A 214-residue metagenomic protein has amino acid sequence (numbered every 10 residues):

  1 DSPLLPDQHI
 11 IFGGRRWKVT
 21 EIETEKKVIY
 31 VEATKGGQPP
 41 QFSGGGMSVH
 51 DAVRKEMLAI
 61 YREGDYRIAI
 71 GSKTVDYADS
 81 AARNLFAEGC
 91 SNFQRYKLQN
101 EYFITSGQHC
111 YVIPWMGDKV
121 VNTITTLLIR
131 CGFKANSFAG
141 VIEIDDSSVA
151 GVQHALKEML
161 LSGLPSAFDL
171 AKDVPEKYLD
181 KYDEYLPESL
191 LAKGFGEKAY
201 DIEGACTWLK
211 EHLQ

Functional and structural regions predicted by a protein language model:
D1-Q214: C-terminal effector modules of nucleic-acid-centric enzymes and ribosome-associated factors
